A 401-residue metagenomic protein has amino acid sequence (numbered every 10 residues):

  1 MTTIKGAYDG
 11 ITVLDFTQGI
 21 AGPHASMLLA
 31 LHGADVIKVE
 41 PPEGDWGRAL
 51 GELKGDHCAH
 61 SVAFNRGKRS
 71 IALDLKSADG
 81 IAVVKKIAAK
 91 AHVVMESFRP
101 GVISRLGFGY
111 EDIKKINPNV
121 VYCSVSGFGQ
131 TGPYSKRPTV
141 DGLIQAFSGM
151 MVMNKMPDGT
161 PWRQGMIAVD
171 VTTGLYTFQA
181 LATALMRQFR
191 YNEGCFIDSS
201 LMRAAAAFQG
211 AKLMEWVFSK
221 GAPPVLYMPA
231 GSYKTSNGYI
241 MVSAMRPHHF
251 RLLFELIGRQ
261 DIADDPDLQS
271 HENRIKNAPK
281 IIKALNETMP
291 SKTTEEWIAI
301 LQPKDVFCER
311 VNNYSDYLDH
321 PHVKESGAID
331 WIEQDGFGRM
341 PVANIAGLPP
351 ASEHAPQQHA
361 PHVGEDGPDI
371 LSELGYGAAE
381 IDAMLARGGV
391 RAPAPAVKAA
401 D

Functional and structural regions predicted by a protein language model:
M1-R190, W216-V217, H362, P368-D401: N-terminal helix-loop segment corresponding to the beta1-alpha1 unit of nucleotide/adenylate-binding folds
L14, G194-M202, I300, D382-A386: Beta-strand segments within the central parallel beta-sheet cores of soluble alpha/beta enzyme folds
E43, F128-G129, L201-A206, N237-Y239 (+2 more regions): Glycine-rich beta-alpha junction loops
W162-T172, G194, P224-A230, Y239-M241 (+2 more regions): A short glycine-threonine-serine/GTX helix/turn-capping micro-motif
A184-F218: Substrate-binding/catalytic subdomain of NAD(P)-dependent oxidoreductase enzymes
P229-K304, C308: Aromatic-enriched alpha-helical interface/lid elements that frame and gate functional surfaces
D264-K276, V311-D319, E380-D401: Short linear loop/turn motifs
Q302-Q357: A glycine-rich dinucleotide-binding beta-alpha-beta segment and adjacent secondary-structure elements that constitute
